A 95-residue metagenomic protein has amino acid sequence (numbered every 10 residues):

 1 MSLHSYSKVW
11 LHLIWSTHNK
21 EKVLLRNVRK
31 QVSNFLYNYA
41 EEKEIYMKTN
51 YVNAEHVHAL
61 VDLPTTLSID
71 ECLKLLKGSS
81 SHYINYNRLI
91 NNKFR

Functional and structural regions predicted by a protein language model:
M1-R95: Basic nucleic-acid-binding interfaces
